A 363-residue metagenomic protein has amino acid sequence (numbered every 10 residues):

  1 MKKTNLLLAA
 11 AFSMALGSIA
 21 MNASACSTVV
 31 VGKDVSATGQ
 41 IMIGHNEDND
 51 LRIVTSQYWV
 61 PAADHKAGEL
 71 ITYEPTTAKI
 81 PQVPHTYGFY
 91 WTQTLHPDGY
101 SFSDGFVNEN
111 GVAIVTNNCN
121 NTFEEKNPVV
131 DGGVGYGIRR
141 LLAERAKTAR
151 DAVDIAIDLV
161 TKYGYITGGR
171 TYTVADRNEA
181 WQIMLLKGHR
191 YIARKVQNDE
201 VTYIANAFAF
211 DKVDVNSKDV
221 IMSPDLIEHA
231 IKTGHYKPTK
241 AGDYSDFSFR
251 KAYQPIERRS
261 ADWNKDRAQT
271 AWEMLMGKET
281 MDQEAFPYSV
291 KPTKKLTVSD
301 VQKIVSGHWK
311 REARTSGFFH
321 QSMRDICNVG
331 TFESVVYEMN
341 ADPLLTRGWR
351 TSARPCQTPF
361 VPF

Functional and structural regions predicted by a protein language model:
M1-A23: Gram-negative bacterial Sec-dependent N-terminal signal peptides
N22-A23, Y165-I166, I326-F332: A short catalytic or substrate-binding loop motif that flags glycine-/basic-rich loops and adjacent residues that bind
C26-G135, I155-M281, A285: A contiguous strand-loop segment
K126-P128, G137-A146: Second-shell loop/turn segments in exported
A152-T161, V301-H308: Short, well-structured alpha-helical segments that form the helix of a local strand-helix-strand
K265-V329: Accessory, solvent-exposed terminal regions and/or long lumenal/extracellular loops of proteins
A313-F363: Substrate-recognition/cap regions that form aromatic- and gly/pro-loop-enriched pockets for small-molecule ligands
